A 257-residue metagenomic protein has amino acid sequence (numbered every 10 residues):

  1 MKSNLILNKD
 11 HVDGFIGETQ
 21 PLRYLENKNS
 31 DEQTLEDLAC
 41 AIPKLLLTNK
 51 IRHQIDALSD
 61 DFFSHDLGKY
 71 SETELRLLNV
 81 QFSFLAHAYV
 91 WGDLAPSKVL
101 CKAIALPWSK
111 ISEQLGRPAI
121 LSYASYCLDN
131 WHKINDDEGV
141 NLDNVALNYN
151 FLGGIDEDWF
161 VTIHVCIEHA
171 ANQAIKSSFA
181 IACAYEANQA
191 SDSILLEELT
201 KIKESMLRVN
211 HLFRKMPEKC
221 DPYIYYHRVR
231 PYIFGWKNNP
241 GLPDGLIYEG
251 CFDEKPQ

Functional and structural regions predicted by a protein language model:
M1-Q257: Surface-exposed peri-terminal alpha-helical interaction modules
